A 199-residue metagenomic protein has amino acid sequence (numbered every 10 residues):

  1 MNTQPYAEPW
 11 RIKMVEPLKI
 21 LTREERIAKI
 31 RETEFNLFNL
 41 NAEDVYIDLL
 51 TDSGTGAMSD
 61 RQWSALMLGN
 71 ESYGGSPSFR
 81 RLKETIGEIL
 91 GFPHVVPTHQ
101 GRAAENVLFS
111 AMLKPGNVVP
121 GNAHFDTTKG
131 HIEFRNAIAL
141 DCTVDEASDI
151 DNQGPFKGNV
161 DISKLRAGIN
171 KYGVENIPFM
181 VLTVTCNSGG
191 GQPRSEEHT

Functional and structural regions predicted by a protein language model:
M1-P77: N-terminal "arm"/small-domain region of PLP-dependent enzymes with the aminotransferase-like
S53-G101, A123-H124: Conserved N-terminal alpha-helix of the aminotransferase class I/II PLP-enzyme fold
F92-V118, T128-H131: Conserved beta-loop-alpha segment that forms the PLP phosphate-binding cup at the N-terminus of a helix
H94-H99, P120-G121, D141-C142, L182: General beta-strand structural signal in soluble alpha/beta enzymes
G121-E146: Substrate-binding/gating loop at the entrance of the active-site cleft, primarily in PLP-dependent aminotransferase-like
I138-E196: PLP-dependent aminotransferase-class I/II
